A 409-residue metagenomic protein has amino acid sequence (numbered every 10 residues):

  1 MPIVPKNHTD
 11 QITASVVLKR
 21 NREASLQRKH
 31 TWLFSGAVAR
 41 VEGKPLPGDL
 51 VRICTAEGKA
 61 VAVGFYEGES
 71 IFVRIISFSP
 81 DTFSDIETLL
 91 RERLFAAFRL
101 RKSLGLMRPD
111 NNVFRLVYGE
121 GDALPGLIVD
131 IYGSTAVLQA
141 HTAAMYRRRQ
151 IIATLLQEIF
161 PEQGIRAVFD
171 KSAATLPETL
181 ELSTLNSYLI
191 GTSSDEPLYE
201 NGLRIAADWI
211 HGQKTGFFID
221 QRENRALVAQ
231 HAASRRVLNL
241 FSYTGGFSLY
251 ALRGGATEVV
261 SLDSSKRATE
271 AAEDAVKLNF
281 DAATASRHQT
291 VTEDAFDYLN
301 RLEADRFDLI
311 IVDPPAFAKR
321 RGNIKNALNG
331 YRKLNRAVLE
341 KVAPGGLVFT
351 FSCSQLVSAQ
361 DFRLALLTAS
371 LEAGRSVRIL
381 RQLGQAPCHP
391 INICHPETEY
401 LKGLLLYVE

Functional and structural regions predicted by a protein language model:
M1-G133: Non-catalytic accessory regions of SAM-dependent methyltransferases
V117-D130, Y146-F218, A226: Non-catalytic substrate-recognition/targeting regions of SAM-dependent transferases
S234-Y243: Conserved class I S-adenosyl-L-methionine
T244-A256: Conserved SAM-binding loop of SAM-dependent methyltransferases across substrates and taxa, primarily the Class I
E258-D263: Conserved SAM-binding motif I beta-strand of class I
R267-I311: S-adenosyl-L-methionine
T292, D308-A337: Mobile active-site "lid"/loop adjacent to the S-adenosyl-L-methionine
R306, K333, L347-E409: C-terminal catalytic and target-recognition region of SAM-dependent MTase-like enzymes, primarily methyltransferases
